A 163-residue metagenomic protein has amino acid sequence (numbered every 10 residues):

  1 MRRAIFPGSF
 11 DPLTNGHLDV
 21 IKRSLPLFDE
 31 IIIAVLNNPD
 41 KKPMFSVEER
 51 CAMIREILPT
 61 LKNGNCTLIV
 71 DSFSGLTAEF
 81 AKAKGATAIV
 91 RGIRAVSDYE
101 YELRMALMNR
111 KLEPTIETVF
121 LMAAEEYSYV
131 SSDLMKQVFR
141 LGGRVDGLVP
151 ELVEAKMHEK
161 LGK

Functional and structural regions predicted by a protein language model:
M1-K163: Nucleotidyltransferase catalytic core that binds NTPs
